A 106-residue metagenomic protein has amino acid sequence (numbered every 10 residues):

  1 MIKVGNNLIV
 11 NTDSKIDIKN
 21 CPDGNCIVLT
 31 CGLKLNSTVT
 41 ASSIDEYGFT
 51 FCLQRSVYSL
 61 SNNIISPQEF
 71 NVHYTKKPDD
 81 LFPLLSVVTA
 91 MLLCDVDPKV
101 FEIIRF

Functional and structural regions predicted by a protein language model:
M1-T30: Flexible active-site lid/hinge loop adjacent to a nucleotide/diphosphate and Mg2+-phosphate binding pocket
L29-F106: Adenine nucleotide phosphate-binding catalytic loops in nucleotide-utilizing enzymes
